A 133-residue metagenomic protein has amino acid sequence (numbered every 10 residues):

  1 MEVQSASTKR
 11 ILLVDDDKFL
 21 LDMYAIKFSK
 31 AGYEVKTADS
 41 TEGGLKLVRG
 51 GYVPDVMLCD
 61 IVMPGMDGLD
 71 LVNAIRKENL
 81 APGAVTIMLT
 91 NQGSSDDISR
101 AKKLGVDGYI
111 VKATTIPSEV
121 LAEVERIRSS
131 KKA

Functional and structural regions predicted by a protein language model:
M1-R10, P117-A133: Non-catalytic signal-transmission and effector/linker regions of two-component phosphorelay proteins
D22-K30: Charged docking surfaces used in two-component/phosphorelay signaling
T37-K46, G68: Helix N-cap/capping motif at the beta->alpha junctions
K46, L69-P82: Short amphipathic alpha-helix used as the core "switch/output" element in two-component signaling
Y52-L58: Active-site beta3 strand of CheY-like receiver
D60, T90: Active-site residues of response regulator receiver
M63: Receiver (REC) domain active-site loop signature in two-component systems and cognate sites in sensor histidine kinases
D70, G93-I110, T114-A122: Alpha4 helix (beta4-alpha4-beta5 surface) of REC/receiver domains from two-component response regulators
